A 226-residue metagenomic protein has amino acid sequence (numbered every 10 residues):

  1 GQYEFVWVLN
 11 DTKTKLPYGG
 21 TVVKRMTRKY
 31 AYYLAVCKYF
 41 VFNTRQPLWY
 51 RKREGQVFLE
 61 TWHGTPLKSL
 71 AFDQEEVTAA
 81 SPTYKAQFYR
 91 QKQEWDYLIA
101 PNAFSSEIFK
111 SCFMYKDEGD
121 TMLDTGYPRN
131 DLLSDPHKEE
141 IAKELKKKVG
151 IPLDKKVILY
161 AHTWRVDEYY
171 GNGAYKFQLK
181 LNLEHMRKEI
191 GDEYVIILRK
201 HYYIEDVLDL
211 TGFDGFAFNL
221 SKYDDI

Functional and structural regions predicted by a protein language model:
G1, P128-G212: Conserved catalytic-core segment of nucleotide-activated headgroup transferases in glycan assembly
G1-P136: Active-site and donor-binding regions of nucleotide-sugar-utilizing enzymes
K13, D73-E76, V166, Y170 (+2 more regions): A generic structural signal for solvent-exposed, polar alpha-helical segments
V23-K38, I197, Y202-I226: Donor nucleotide-activated moiety binding/catalytic core segment of transferases that use nucleotide-activated donors
M26, Y84, Q91, I141 (+2 more regions): Amphipathic coiled-coil/heptad-repeat helices and related helical stalk/stem segments that mediate oligomerization
C37-V41, G150-V157, I226: Short, surface-exposed, charge-dense and proline/glycine-enriched linear segments
Y97-P101, T163-V166, F218-L220: Short, highly charged low-complexity linear segments
